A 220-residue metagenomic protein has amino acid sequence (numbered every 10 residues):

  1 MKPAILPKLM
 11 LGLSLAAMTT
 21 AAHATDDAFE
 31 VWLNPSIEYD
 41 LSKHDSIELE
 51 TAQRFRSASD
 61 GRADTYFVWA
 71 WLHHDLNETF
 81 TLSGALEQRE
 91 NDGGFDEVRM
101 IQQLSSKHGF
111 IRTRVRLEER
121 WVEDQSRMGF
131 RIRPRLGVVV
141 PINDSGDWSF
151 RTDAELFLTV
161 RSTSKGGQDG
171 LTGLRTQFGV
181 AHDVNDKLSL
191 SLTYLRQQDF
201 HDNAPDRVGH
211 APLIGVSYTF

Functional and structural regions predicted by a protein language model:
M1-M10: Bacterial N-terminal signal peptides that target proteins for export
T19-A21: N-terminal signal peptide c-region/cleavage motif recognized by signal peptidases
H23-D26, R56-G61, R89-F95, V122-R127 (+2 more regions): Outer-membrane beta-barrel domain signature
D27, K43-I47, E78-F80, G109-V115 (+3 more regions): Outer-envelope beta-barrel architecture signal
F29-V31, D64-Y66, D96-M100, S126-I132 (+2 more regions): Residues that define the transmembrane beta-barrel architecture of outer-membrane proteins
W32-E38, S46-A52, W69-H73, T81-E87 (+5 more regions): Transmembrane beta-strands of outer-membrane beta-barrel proteins
L49, Q53-T65: Surface-exposed strand-loop-strand hairpins of Gram-negative outer-membrane beta-barrel proteins
H74, G109-F110, R116-D202, Y218-F220: Outer-membrane beta-barrel transmembrane domain signature
